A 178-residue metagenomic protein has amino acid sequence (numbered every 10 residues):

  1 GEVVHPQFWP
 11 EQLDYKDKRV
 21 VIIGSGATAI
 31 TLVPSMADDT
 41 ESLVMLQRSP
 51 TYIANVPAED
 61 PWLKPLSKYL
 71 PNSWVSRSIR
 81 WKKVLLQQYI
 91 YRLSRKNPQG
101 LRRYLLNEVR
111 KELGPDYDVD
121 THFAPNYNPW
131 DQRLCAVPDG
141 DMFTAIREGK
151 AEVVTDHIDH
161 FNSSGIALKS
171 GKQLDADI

Functional and structural regions predicted by a protein language model:
G1-D118, A151: Rossmann-like dinucleotide-binding core of oxidoreductases
E2-H5, L32, T155-H157, F161-S164 (+1 more regions): Ligand-binding pocket scaffold of soluble enzyme catalytic domains
W9-Q12, N126, L134, G149-K169: A conserved short coil-to-beta-strand element within the FAD-binding core of flavoproteins
L13-R19, K169-I178: Core beta-strand elements of the Rossmann-like FAD/NAD(P) dinucleotide-binding domain in flavoenzyme oxidoreductases
T28-T31, G100-Y104, V137-D141, V153 (+2 more regions): Generic recognition of stable, solvent-exposed alpha-helical segments in well-folded globular domains
P50, I158-H160, Q173: Short, glycine-/Ser/Thr-/acidic-enriched flexible segments
D120-V137: Helix-loop-beta segment of a Rossmann-like dinucleotide-binding subdomain
